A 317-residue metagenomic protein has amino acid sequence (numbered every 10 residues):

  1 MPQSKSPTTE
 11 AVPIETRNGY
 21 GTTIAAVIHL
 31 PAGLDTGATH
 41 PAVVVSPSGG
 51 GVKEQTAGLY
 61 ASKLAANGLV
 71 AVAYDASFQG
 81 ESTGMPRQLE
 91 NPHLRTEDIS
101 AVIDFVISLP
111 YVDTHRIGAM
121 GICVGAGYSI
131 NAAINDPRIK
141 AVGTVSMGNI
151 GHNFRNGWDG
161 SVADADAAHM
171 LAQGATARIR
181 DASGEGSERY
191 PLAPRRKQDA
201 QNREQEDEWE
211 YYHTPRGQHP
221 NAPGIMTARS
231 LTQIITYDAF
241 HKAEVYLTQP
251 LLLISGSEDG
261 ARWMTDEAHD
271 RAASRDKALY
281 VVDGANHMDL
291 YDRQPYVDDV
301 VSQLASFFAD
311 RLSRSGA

Functional and structural regions predicted by a protein language model:
P2-A38: N-terminal cap/lid segment of alpha/beta-hydrolase-fold proteins
A38-S48: Short beta-strand element of the alpha/beta-hydrolase
G49-S62, A76, T265: The serine-hydrolase catalytic nucleophile loop
T56, L89-P110: Alpha/beta-hydrolase active-site loop
K63-T83: Conserved alpha/beta-hydrolase
I130-Y211: Alpha/beta-hydrolase-fold enzymes
Y246-L247, L253-S255: Short beta-strand/loop motif that positions the catalytic acidic residue of the alpha/beta-hydrolase fold
A285-D298: Catalytic histidine-centered segment of alpha/beta-hydrolase-like enzymes
